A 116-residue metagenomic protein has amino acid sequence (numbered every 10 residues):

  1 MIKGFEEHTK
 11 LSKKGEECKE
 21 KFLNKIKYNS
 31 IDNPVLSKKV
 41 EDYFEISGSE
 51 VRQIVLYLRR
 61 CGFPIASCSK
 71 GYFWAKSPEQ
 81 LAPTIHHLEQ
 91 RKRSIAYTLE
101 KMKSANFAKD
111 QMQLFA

Functional and structural regions predicted by a protein language model:
M1-N24: Short alpha-helical segments that sit at the start of domains
I26-N33, C61-F63: Short helix-capping/hinge SLiMs at alpha-helix to coil transitions
L36-Y43: A short acidic, leucine-rich amphipathic alpha-helix
I46-Y57: Short amphipathic alpha-helical interaction segments
R59-S69: A short, conserved structural fragment
K70-K76: Minor-groove-contacting beta-hairpin "wing" of winged helix-turn-helix DNA-binding domains
Q80-S104: Short, amphipathic alpha-helical interaction segments positioned at domain boundaries
M102-A116: Exposed, interaction-prone assembly regions rather than primary DNA-binding/catalytic cores
